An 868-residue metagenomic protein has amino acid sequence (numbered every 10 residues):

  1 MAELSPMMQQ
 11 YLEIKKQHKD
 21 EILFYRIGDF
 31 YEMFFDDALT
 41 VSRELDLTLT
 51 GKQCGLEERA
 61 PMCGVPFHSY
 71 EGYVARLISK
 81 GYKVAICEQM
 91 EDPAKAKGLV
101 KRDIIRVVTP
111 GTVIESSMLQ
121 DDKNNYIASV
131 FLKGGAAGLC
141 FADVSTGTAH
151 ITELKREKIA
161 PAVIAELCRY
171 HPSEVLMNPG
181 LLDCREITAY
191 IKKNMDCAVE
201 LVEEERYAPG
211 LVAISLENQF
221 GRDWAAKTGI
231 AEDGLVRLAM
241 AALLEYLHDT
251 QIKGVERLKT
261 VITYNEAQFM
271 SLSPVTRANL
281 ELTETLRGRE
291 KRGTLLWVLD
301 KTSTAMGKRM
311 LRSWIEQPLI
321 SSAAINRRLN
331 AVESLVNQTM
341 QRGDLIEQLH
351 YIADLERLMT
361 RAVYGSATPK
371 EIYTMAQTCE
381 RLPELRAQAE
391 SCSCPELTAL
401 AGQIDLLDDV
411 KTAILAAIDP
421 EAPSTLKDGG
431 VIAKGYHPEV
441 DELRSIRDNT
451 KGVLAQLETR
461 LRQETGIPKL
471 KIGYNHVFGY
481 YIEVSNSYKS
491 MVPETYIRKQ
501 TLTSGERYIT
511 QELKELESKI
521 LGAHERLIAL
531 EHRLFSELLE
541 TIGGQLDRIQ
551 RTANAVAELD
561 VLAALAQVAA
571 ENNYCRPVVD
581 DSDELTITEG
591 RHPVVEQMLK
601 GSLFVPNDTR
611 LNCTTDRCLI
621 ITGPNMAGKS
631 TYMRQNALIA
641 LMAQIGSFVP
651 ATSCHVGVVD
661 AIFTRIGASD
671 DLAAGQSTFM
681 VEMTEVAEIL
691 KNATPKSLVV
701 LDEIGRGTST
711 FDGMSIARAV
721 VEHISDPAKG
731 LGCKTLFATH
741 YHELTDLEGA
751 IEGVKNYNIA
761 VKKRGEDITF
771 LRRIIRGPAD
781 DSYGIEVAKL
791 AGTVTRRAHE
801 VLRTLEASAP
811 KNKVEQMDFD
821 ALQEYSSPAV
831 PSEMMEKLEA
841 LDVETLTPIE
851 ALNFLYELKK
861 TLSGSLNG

Functional and structural regions predicted by a protein language model:
M1-A2, Q9-E13, D20, L539 (+3 more regions): Conserved phosphate-binding elements of NTP-dependent enzyme cores
M1-S334, H350, D354-V363, A367-T459 (+1 more regions): Charged catalytic and DNA/RNA-contacting regions of genome-maintenance and nucleic-acid-processing enzymes
F35-A38, D233, S303-T304, L311-W314 (+5 more regions): ATPase nucleotide-binding head domains, primarily ABC-like/P-loop NTPase cores
Y364, T368, T378-R381, A399 (+3 more regions): Charged, surface-exposed helical/loop "interaction arms" that form contiguous linear patches used for dimerization
L385, V410-A413, A417, Y480-Y496: Cytosolic, long alpha-helical scaffolding segments
A455, R462-N486: Extended, charged helical/alpha-beta scaffold domains that provide interaction surfaces
N475, E839-G868: Terminal-proximal interaction/regulatory segments of ATP-powered molecular machines
L502, E506-E540: Extended, charged coiled-coil "arm/hinge" scaffolds of SMC/Rad50-like chromosome-maintenance ATPases and other large
